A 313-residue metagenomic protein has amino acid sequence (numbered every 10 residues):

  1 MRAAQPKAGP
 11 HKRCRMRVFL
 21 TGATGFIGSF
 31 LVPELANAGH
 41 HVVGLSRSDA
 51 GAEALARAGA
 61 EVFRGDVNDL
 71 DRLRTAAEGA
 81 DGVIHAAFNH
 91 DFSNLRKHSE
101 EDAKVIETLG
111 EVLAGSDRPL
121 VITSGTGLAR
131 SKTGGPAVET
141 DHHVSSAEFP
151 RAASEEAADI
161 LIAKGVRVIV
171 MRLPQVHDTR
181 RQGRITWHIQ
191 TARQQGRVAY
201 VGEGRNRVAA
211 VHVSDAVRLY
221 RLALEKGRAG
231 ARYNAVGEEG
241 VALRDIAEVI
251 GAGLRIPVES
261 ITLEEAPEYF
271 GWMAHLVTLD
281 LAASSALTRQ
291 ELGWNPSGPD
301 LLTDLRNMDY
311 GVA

Functional and structural regions predicted by a protein language model:
K12, R17, L219-M273, A313: Mid/C-terminal beta-alpha module of Rossmann-like enzyme folds, strongest in SDR-family dehydrogenases/epimerases
V18-A38: N-terminal Rossmann NAD(P)H-binding glycine-rich loop of SDR-like oxidoreductase domains
H41-V43, N89, A103-E148: Conserved Rossmann-fold NAD(P)-dependent oxidoreductase catalytic core, especially the SDR/UDP-sugar
S46-E107: NAD(P)H-binding glycine-rich loop region in Rossmannoid oxidoreductase-like domains and their noncatalytic homologs
A152, H177-W187, Q194, L222-Y233 (+1 more regions): Glycine/proline-rich active-site loop of Rossmann-fold NAD(P)-dependent oxidoreductases
E156-T179: Conserved beta-loop-beta element that borders a ligand/cofactor-binding pocket
Q190-V211: A conserved pocket-lining segment of Rossmann-fold NAD(P)-dependent short-chain dehydrogenase/reductase
P299-A313: Amphipathic terminal alpha-helices
